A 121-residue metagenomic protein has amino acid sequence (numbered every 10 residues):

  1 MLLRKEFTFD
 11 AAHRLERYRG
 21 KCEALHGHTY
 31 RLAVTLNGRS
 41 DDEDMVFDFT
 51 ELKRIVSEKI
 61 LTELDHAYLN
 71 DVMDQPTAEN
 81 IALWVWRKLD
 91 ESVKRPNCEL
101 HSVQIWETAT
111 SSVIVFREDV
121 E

Functional and structural regions predicted by a protein language model:
M1-E121: Charge-rich, low-complexity N-terminal segments
